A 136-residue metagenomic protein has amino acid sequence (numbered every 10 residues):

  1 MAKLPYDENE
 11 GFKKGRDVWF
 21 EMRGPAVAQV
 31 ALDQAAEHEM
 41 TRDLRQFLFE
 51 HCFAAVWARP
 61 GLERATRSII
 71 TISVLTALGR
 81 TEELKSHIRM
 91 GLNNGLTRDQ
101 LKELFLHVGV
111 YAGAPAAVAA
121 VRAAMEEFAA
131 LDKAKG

Functional and structural regions predicted by a protein language model:
M1-R64, N93, A119-G136: Acidic, glycine/proline-rich low-complexity segments that act as flexible tails and inter-domain linkers
F49, T66-S68, L84, L101: N-terminal alpha-helical segment
R67-L75, L104-F105: Short, structured motif recognition centered on aromatic/hydrophobic residues
A77, V108-A112: Alpha-helical transition-metal enzyme core signature, strongest for iron centers
A77-K102: Mid-chain, well-packed structural core segment of small domains
L104-V108, A123-A124: Short acidic/histidine-centered micro-motifs embedded in hydrophobic/aromatic stretches that mark compact functional
A114-V118: Substrate/cofactor-recognition hotspot
